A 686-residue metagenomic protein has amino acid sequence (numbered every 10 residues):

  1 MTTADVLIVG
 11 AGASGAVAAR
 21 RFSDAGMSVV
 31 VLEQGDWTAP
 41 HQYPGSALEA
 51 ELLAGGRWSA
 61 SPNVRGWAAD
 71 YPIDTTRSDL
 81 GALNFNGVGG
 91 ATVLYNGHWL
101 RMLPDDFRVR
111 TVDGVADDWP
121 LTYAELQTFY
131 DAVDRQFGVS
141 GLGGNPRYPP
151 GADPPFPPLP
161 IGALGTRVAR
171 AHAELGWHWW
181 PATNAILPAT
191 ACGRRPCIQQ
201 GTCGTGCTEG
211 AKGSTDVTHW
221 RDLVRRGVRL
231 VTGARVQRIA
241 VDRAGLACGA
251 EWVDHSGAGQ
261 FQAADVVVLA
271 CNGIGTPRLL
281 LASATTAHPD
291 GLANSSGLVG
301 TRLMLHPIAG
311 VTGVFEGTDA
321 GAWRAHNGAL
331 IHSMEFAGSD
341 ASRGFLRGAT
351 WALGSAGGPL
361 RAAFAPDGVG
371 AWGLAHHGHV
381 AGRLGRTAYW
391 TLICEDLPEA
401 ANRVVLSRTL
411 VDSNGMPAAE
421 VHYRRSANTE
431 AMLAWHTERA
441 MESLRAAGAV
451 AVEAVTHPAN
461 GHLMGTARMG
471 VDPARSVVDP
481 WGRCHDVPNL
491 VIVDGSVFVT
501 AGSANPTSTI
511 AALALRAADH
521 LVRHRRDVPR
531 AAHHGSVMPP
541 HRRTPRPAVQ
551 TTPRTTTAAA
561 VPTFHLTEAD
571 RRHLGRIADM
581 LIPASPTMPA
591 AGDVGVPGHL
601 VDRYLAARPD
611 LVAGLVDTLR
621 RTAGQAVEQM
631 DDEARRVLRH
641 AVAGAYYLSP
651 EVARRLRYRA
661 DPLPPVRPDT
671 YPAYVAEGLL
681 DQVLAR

Functional and structural regions predicted by a protein language model:
M1-T111, V115, P120-D131, A234 (+6 more regions): N-terminal glycine-rich phosphate/pyrophosphate-binding loop and immediately adjacent elements
R21-D24, S28, G35-A47, E209 (+7 more regions): Glycine-rich loop(s) and the adjacent beta-strand/alpha-helix scaffold that form part
D36, A68-A69, V266, A270-R386 (+1 more regions): Mid-to-C-terminal "cap/lid" subdomains and adjacent gly/pro-rich loops that border and regulate access to redox
G55, S59, D70-R77, H98 (+1 more regions): Conserved redox-cofactor binding core of oxidoreductases
S140-Y148, A182-N184, A451-A454, S585-D593 (+2 more regions): Surface-exposed patches in mature extracellular/periplasmic domains of secreted proteins
P181-C203, G210, Q237-V241, G385-D396 (+3 more regions): A glycine-rich dinucleotide-binding beta-alpha-beta segment and adjacent secondary-structure elements that constitute
R543-P586: N-terminal leader/targeting peptides and immediately adjacent processing regions
P553-A560, H573-R576, M588-A591, G595-A606 (+1 more regions): Mature-region segments of soluble proteins
